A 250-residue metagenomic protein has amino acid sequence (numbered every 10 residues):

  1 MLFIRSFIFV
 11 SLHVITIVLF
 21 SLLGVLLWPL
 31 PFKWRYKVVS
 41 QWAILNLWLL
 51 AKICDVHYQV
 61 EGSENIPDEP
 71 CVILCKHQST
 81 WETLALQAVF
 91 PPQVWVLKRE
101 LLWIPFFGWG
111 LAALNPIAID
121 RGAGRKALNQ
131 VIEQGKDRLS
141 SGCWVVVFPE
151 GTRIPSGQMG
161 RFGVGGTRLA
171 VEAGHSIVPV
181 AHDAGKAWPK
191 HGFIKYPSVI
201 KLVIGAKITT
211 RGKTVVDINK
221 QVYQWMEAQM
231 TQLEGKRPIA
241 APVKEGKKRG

Functional and structural regions predicted by a protein language model:
M1-W28, E64-I66, D217-G250: Membrane-interfacial terminal anchoring regions of lipid-handling membrane enzymes
S21-Q41, A51-C54, D68-G124: Catalytic core of membrane glycerolipid acyltransferases/transacylases, capturing the structured, soluble-facing
N46-P70, I239: A short, well-structured juxtamembrane/interface segment
K52-V60, L128-N129, D183-K186: Short gly/ser/thr-rich secondary-structure transition/capping motifs
V60, I73, W95-V96, L202-I204: Generic preference for hydrophobic
E61, V96-K98, I119-R121, P149 (+1 more regions): Thr-Gly-centered strand-to-loop micro-motif
N129-G250: Non-catalytic C-terminal accessory region of glycerolipid acyltransferases and related lyso-lipid remodeling enzymes
